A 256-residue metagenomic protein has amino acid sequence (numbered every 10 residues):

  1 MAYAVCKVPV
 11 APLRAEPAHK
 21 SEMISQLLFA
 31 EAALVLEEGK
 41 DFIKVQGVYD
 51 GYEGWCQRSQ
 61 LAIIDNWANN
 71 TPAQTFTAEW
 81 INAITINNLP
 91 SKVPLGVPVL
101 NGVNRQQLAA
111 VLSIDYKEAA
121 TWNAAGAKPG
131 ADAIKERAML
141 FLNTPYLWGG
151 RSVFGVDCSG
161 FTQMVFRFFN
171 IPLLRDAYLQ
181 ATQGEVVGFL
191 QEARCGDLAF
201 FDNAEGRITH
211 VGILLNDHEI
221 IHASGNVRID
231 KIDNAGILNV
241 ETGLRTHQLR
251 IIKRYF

Functional and structural regions predicted by a protein language model:
M1-A2, S25, E31-A32, G39 (+1 more regions): Boundary regions of SH3-family modules and the immediately adjacent low-complexity/disordered segments in eukaryotic
A2-Y3, K7-V35: The feature marks the first
Y3, L61, V187, L215-F256: Aromatic- and glycine-rich peptidoglycan recognition patches
Y3-R14, A68-I81, M164-Q180, L215: Short, basic/aromatic beta-hairpin or loop at an interaction surface
S21, L27, V93, V187 (+1 more regions): Short, well-ordered loop/turn sites that connect or cap secondary structure elements
A138, G150-F169, L173: Active-site nucleophilic cysteine motif
I171-A235: ...with weaker cross-activation on analogous glycine-rich loops/strands in unrelated enzymes
